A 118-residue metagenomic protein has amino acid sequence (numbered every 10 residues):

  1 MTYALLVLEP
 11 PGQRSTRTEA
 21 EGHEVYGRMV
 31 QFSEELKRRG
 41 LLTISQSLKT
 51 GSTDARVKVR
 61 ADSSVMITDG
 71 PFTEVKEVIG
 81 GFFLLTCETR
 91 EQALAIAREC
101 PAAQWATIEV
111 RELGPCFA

Functional and structural regions predicted by a protein language model:
M1-A118: Conserved, structured core segments of small domains
